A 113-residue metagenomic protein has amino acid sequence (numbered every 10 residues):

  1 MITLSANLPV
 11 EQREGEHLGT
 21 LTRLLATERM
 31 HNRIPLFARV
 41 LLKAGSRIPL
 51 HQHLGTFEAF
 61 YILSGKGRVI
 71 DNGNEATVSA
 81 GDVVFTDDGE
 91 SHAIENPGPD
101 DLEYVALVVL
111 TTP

Functional and structural regions predicted by a protein language model:
M1-I34, P49: A short, N-terminal "cap"/entry segment at the start of jelly-roll beta-barrel domains of the cupin/DSBH fold
R23, A38-L54: Conserved short histidine dyad/triad with adjacent acidic residue
R39, A59, G73-T77: Short, surface-exposed secondary-structure edge patches
R39, F85, P99-P113: A short hydrophobic beta-strand segment most commonly corresponding to one strand of the jelly-roll/cupin
A44, G55-T56, N74, E90 (+1 more regions): A generic "binding-loop/recognition-motif" signal
L50, V69-I70, T86, H92-G98: Short beta-strand His + acidic residue motifs that chelate non-heme Fe in jelly-roll/DSBH and cupin folds
G55-F57, Y61-G67: Glycine- and acidic-residue-biased ligand/ion/polar-headgroup-sensing regions
G73-D88: Short acidic-glycine-tyrosine-enriched beta hairpin
